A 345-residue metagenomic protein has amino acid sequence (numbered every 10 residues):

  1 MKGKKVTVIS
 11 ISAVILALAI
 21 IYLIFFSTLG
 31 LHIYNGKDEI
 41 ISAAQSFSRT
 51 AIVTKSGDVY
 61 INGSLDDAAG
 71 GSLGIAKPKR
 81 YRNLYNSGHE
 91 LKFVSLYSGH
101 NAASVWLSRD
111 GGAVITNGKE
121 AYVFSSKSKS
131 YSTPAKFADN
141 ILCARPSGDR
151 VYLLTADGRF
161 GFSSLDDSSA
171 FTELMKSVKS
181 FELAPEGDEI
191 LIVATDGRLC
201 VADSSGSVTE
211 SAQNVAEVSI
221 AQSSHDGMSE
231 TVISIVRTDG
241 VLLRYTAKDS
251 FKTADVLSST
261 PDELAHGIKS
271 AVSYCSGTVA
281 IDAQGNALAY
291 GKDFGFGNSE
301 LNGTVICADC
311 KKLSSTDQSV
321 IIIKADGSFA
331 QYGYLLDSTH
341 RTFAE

Functional and structural regions predicted by a protein language model:
M1-A17: N-terminal Sec-pathway targeting helices
L16-F25: Hydrophobic alpha-helical membrane-insertion segments, chiefly the h-region of N-terminal signal peptides
F25-E39, F47-S48, Y60-S104, D110 (+6 more regions): Short glycine/serine- and acidic-residue-enriched loop/turn motifs that recur at repeat junctions
F25-K37, I41, T54, L142 (+5 more regions): Residue-level hotspots at or immediately adjacent to binding/recognition sites across diverse folds
I40, A102-R109, D139-G148, S177-G187 (+4 more regions): Repeated scaffold domains used in trafficking and secretory/extracellular systems, primarily beta-propellers
S48, G57, D110-G111, K119 (+8 more regions): Short coil/turn segments that connect the beta-strands within blades of beta-propeller domains
R49-I52, I61, G111-V114, R150-L153 (+5 more regions): Conserved core positions of repeat-based scaffolds
S56, N117-G118, T155-R159, A194-R198 (+3 more regions): Tandem repeat domain/solenoid detector
